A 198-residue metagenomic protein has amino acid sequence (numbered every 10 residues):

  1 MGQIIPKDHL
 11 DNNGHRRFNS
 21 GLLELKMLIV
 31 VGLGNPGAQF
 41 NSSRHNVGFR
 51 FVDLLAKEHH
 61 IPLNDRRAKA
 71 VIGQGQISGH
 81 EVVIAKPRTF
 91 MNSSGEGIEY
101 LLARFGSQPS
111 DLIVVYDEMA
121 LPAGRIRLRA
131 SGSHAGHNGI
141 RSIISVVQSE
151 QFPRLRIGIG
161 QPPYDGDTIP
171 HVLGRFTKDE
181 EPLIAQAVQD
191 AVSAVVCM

Functional and structural regions predicted by a protein language model:
G2, G21-S131, I140-L155, P162-D167 (+2 more regions): Nucleotide and nucleotide-moiety/phosphate-recognizing core
Q3-K7: Charged/polar low-complexity intrinsically disordered segments
H9-L10, S20: Short hydrophobic targeting helices and cationic amphipathic motifs that mediate membrane/organellar targeting
H134: Conserved TIR/SEFIR loop-to-helix hotspot centered on a Trp-containing motif with a nearby acidic residue
